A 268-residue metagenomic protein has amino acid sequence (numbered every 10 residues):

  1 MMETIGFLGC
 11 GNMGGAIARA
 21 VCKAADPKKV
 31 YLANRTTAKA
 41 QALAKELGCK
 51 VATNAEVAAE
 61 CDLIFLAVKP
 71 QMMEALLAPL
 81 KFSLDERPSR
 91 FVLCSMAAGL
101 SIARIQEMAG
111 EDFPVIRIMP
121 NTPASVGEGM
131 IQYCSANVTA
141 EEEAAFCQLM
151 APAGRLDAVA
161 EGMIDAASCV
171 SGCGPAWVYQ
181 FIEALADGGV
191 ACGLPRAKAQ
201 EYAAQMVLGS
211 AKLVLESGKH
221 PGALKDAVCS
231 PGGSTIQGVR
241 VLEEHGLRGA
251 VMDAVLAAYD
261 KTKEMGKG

Functional and structural regions predicted by a protein language model:
M1-A59, E128-G129, V190-C192: NAD(P)+-binding Rossmann beta1-loop-alpha1 motif at the extreme N-terminus of oxidoreductases
I17, Y31, T37, E46-L47 (+1 more regions): Rossmann-like NAD(P)(H) cofactor-binding subdomain of soluble oxidoreductases
V30, A40, M73, P195-A203 (+2 more regions): Small-residue helix-packing motif on alpha-helices
R104-P114, M130-A166, V178-E216: Internal alpha-helical scaffold of NAD(P)-dependent oxidoreductase catalytic cores
V115, I164-C169, P221-D226: Short pre-catalytic strand/loop immediately N-terminal to key active-site residues, enriched for Gly-Thr
A204-G268: NAD(P)-dependent Rossmann-like dehydrogenase/reductase catalytic/cofactor-binding core
